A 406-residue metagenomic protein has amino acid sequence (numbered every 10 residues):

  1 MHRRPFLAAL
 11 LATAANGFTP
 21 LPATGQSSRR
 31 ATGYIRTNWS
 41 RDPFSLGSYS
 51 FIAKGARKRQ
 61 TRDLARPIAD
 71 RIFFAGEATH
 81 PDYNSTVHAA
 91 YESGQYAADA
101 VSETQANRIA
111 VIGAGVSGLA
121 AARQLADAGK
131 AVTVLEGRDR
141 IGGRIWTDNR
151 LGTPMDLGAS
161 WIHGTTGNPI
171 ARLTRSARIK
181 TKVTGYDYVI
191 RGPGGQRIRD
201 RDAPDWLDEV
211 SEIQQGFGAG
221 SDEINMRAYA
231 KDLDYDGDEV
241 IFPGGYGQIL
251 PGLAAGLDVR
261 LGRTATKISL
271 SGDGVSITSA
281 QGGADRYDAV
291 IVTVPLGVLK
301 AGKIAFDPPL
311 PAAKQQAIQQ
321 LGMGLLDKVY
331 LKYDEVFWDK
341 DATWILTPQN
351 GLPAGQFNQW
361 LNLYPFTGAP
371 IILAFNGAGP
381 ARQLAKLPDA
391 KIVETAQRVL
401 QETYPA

Functional and structural regions predicted by a protein language model:
M1-A406: FAD-dinucleotide binding site
